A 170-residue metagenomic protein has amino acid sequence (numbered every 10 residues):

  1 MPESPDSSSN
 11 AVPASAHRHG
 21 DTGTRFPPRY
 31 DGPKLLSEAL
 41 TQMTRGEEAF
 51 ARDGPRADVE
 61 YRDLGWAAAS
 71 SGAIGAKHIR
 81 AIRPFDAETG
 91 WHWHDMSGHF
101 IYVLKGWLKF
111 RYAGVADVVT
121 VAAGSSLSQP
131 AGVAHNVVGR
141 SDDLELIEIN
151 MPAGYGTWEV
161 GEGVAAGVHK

Functional and structural regions predicted by a protein language model:
P2-R83, T157-K170: A short, N-terminal "cap"/entry segment at the start of jelly-roll beta-barrel domains of the cupin/DSBH fold
A57, W93-H94, T120, P130: Short solvent-exposed loop/turn micro-motifs enriched in small/polar/acidic residues
A67-I74, P84-F100, G114-A116, D142: A short beta-loop-beta micro-motif enriched in histidine and acidic residues
H78-A81, W93-Y112, I149-P152: Short, conserved beta-strand element in jelly-roll/cupin
G114-G132: Short acidic-glycine-tyrosine-enriched beta hairpin
A116-V118, D142-L144, G161-V164: Short, glycine/charged-enriched secondary-structure capping and boundary segments
A122, A131-G156: Ligand-binding loop in jelly-roll beta-barrel domains
